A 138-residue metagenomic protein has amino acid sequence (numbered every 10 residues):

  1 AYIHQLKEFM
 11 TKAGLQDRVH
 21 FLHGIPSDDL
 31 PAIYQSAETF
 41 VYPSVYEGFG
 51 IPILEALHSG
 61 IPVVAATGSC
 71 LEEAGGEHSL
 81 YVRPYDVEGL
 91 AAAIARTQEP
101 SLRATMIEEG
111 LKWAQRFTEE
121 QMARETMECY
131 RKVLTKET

Functional and structural regions predicted by a protein language model:
A1-T138: Carbohydrate transferase catalytic cores enriched for Leloir-type hexosyltransferases
